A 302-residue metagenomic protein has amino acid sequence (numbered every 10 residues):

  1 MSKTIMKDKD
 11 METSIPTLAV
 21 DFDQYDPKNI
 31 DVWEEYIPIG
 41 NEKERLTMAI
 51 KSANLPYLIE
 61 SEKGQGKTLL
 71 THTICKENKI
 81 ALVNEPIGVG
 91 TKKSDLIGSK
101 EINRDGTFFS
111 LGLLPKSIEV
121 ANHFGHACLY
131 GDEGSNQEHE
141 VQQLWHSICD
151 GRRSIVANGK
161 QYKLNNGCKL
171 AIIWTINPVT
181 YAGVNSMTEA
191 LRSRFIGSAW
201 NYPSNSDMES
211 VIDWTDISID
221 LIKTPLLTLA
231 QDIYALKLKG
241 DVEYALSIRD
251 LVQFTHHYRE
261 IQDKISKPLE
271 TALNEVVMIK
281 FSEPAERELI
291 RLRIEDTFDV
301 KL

Functional and structural regions predicted by a protein language model:
M1-L302: C-terminal regulatory/interaction module of P-loop NTP-utilizing enzymes
